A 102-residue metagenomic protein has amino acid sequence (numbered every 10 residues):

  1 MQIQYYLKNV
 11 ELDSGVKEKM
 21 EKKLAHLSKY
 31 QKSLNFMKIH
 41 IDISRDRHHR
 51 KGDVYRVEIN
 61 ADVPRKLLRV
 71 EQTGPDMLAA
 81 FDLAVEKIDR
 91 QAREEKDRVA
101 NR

Functional and structural regions predicted by a protein language model:
M1-R102: N-terminal, polar/charged subdomain of small-to-medium soluble alpha/beta proteins
